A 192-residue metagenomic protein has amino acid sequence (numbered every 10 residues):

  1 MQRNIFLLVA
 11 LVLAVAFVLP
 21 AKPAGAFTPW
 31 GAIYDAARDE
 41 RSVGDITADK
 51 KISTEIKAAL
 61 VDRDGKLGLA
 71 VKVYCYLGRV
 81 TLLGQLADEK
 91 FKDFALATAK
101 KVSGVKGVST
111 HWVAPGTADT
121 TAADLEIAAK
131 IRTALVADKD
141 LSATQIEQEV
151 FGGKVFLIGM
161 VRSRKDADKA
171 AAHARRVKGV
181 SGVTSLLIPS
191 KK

Functional and structural regions predicted by a protein language model:
Q2-L7, L19-K192: N-terminal targeting leaders
V12-A14, A24: Cleavable N-terminal signal peptides
